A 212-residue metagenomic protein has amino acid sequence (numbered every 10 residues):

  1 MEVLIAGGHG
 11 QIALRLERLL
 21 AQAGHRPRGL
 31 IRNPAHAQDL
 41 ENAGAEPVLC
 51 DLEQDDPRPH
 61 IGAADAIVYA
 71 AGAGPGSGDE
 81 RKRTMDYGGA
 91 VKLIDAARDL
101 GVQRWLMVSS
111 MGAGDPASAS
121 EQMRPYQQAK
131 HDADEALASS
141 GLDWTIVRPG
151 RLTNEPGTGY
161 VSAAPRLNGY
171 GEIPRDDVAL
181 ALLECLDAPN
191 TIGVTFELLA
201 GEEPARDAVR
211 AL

Functional and structural regions predicted by a protein language model:
M1-H25: N-terminal Rossmann NAD(P)H-binding glycine-rich loop of SDR-like oxidoreductase domains
A6, R26-L30, P34, G74-S139 (+1 more regions): Conserved Rossmann-fold NAD(P)-dependent oxidoreductase catalytic core, especially the SDR/UDP-sugar
G29-K92, A96-D99, D187-N190: NAD(P)H-binding glycine-rich loop region in Rossmannoid oxidoreductase-like domains and their noncatalytic homologs
A71, L106-S109, G150, L199: Active-site beta-alpha turn of Rossmann-fold NAD(P)-dependent dehydrogenases/reductases
S139, T145-R166, L198: Flexible, glycine-rich beta-alpha linker
V147, G169-E184, V194: Substrate-positioning beta->alpha
P156-V161, C185-V194: Glycine/proline-rich active-site loop of Rossmann-fold NAD(P)-dependent oxidoreductases
T195-E203: Short-chain dehydrogenase/reductase
